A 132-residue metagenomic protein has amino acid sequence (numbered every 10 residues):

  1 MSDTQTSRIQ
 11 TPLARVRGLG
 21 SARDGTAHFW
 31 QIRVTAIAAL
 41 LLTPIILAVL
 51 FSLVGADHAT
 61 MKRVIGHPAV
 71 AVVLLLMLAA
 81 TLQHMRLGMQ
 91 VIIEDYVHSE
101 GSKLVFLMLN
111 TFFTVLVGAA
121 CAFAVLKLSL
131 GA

Functional and structural regions predicted by a protein language model:
M1-A132: Membrane-embedded alpha-helical bundles that constitute the cytochrome b-like, heme-associated redox core of multi-pass
